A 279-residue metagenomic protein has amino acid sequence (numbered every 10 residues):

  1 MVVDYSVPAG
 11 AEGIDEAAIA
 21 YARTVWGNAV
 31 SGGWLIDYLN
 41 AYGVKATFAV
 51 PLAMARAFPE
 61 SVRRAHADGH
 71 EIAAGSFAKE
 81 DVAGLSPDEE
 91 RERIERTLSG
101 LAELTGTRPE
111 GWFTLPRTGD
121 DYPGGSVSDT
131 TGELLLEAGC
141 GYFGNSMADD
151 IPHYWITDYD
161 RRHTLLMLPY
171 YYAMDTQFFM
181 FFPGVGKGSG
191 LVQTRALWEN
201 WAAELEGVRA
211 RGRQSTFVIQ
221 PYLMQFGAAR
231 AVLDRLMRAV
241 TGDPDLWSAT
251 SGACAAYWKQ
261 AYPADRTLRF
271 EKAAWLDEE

Functional and structural regions predicted by a protein language model:
M1-E71, A78, L115-P116, A239 (+1 more regions): Active-site beta->alpha N-cap acidic-glycine motif
V2, K45-T47, E71-A73, P109-G111 (+4 more regions): Structural preference for beta-strand elements that scaffold enzyme active sites
V3-Y5, F48-L52, A74-A78, F113-P116 (+4 more regions): A cross-domain feature marking catalytic cores of carbohydrate-active enzymes and several ubiquitous metabolic/repair
I19-W26, K45-P51, F77-E90, T118-D120 (+2 more regions): The substrate-binding groove and active-site-proximal loops of carbohydrate-active enzymes, especially glycoside
S31-G33, M54-H66, D149-T164, E199-L205: Alpha-helical scaffolding within the catalytic cores of extracellular/periplasmic polymer-degrading hydrolases
A41-Y42, Y142, Y154, R195-E279: C-terminal domain-boundary segment and adjacent tail
D81-Y170, D175-T176, M224, A228-V232: Catalytic domains of cell-wall/extracellular-matrix polysaccharide-remodeling enzymes, centered on de-N-acetylation
T164-A203, R209: A conserved mid-domain beta-alpha-beta active-site/ligand-binding segment of alpha/beta enzyme cores
